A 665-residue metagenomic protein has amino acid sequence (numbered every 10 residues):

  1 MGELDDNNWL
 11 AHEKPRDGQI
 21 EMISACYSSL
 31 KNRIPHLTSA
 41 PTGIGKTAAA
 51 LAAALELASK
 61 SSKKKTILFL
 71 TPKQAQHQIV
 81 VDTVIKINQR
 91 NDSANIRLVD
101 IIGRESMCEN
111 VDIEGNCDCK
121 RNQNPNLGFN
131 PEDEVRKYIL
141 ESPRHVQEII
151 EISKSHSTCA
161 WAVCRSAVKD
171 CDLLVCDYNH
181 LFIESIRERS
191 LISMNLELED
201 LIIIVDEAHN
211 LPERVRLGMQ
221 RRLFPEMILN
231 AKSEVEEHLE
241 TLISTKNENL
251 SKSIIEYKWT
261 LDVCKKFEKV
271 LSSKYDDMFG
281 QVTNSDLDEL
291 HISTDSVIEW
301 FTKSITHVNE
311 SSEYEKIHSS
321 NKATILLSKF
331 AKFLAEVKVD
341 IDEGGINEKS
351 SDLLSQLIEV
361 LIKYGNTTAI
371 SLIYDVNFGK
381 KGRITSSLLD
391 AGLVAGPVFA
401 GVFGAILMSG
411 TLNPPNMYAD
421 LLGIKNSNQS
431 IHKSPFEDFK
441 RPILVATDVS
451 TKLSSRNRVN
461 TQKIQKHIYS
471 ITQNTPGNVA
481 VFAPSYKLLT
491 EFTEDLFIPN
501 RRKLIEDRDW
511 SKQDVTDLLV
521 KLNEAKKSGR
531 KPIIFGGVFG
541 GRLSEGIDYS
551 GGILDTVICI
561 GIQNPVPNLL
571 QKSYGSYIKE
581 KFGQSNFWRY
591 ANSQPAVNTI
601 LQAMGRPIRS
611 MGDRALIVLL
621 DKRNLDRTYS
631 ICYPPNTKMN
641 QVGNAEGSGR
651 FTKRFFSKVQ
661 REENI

Functional and structural regions predicted by a protein language model:
M1-S39: Conserved pre-motif I regulatory segment
G2-W9, E13-D17, S59-L174, Y178-F182 (+6 more regions): A substrate-engagement module of RecA-like helicase motors
N32-A52: Walker A/P-loop
A50, E56, Q78, D82 (+5 more regions): Signature of the SF2 helicase/ATPase Hel1-core->accessory helical subdomain module
I149-K169, S185-S193, K316-T447, R456-N460 (+2 more regions): A contiguous, basic/glycine-rich beta-loop/short-helix subdomain that forms a polymer-engagement track
T447-V459, E506-R623: Conserved RecA-like P-loop NTPase helicase motor core
S450-P484: Conserved interdomain hinge at the start of the Helicase C-terminal
P484-D507: Conserved helicase motor "Helicase C" RecA-like lobe of SF1/SF2 P-loop NTPases
